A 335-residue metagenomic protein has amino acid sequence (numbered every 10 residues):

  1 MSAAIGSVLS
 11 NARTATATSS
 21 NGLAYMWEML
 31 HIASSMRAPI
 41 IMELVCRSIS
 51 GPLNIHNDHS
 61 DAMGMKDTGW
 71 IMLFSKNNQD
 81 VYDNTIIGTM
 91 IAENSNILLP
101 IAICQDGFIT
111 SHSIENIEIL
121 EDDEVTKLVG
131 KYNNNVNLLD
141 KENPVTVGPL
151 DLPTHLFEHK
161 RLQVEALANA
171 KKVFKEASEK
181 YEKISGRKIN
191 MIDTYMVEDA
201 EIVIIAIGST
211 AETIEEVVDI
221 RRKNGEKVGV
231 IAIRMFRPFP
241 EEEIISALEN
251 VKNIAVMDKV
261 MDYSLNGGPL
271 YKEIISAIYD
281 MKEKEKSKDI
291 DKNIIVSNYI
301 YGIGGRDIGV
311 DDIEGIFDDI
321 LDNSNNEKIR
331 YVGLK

Functional and structural regions predicted by a protein language model:
M1-N57, W70-E93: Thiamine diphosphate
A3-I5, M26-L30, G51-N57, N84-I86 (+5 more regions): Short acidic, glycine/serine/threonine-rich loops at helix termini
M36-I49, V125-N133, N253-M257: A glycine-rich helix N-cap at a beta->alpha junction
H56-P100, C104-G107, K292-G304: Conserved thiamine diphosphate
P100-D193: Conformationally flexible catalytic loops at phosphate/diphosphate-handling active centers
E198-E226, F239-S246: Redox- and metal-dependent alpha/beta enzyme cores, enriched for Fe-S-associated oxidoreductases and cofactor-handling
D258-K335: Peripheral docking tails and interdomain loops at the edges of cofactor- or intermediate-handling domains
